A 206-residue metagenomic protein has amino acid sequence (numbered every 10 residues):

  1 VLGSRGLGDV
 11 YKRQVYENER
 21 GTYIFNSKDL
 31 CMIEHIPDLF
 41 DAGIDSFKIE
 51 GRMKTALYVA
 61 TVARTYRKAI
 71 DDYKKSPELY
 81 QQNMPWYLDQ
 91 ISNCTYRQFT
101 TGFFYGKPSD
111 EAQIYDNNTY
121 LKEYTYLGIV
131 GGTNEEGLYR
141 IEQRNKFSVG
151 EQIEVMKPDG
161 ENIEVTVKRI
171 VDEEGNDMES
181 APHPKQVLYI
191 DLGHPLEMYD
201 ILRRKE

Functional and structural regions predicted by a protein language model:
V1-Y11: Single conserved hydrophobic/aromatic residue that forms the stacking wall/gate of nucleotide- or nucleobase-binding
V10-R13, E17-I24: Active-site loops and adjacent core secondary-structure elements that bind or stabilize anionic groups
G21-Y66: Long hydrophobic segments that form regular secondary structure
H35-I36, K54, D116-N117, G128-I129 (+1 more regions): Generic recognition of flexible, low-complexity loop/linker segments
E50-Y124: Anionic-ligand-binding alpha/beta catalytic cores of soluble enzymes and soluble regulatory domains that recognize
T125-E206: Beta-strand/loop-dominated core regions that host nucleotide or nucleotide-derived cofactor-binding catalytic loops
